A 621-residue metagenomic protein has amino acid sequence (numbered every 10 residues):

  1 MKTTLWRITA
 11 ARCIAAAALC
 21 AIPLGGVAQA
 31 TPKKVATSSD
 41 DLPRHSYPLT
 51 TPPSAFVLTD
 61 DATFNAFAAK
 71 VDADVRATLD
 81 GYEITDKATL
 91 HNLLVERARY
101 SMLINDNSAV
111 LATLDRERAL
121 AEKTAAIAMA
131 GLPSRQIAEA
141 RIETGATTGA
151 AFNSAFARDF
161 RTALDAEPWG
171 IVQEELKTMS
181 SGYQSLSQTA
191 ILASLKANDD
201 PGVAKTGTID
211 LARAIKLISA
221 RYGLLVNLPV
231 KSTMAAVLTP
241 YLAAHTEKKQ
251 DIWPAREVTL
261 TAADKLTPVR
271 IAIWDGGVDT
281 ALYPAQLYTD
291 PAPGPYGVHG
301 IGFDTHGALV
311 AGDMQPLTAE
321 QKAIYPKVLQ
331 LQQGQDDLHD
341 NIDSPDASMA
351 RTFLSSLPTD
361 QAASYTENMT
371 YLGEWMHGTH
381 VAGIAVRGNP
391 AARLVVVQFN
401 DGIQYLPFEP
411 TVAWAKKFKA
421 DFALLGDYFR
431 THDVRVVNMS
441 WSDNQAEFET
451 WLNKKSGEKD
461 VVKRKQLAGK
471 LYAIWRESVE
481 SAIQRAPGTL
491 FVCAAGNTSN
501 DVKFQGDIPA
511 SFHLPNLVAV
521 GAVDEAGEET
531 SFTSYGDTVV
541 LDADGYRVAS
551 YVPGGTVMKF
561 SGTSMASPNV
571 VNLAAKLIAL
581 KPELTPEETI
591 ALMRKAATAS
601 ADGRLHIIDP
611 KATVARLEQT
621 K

Functional and structural regions predicted by a protein language model:
P53-D60, M102, A155, D159 (+5 more regions): Subtilisin-like peptidase catalytic core
T63-A77: Helix-turn-helix repeat elements of alpha-solenoid scaffolds
L94, S101-M102: Residue at a conserved register position within TPR or TPR-like alpha-solenoid repeats
L132-A272, G276-T289, G307, Q333-D336 (+1 more regions): Protease zymogen maturation seam
A163-A166, G170-D200, A204, F399 (+1 more regions): Hydrolase catalytic cores
R256-I273, G277-K417, H432, L514-P515 (+3 more regions): Subtilisin-like serine protease catalytic core
N368, G402-I508, T556-S561, M565-S567: Substrate-binding/access-modulating region of protease and related hydrolase catalytic domains
G488, A494, V502-A579, E583: Extracellular S/T/G-rich loop segment that most often corresponds to the catalytic His/Ser-adjacent loop
